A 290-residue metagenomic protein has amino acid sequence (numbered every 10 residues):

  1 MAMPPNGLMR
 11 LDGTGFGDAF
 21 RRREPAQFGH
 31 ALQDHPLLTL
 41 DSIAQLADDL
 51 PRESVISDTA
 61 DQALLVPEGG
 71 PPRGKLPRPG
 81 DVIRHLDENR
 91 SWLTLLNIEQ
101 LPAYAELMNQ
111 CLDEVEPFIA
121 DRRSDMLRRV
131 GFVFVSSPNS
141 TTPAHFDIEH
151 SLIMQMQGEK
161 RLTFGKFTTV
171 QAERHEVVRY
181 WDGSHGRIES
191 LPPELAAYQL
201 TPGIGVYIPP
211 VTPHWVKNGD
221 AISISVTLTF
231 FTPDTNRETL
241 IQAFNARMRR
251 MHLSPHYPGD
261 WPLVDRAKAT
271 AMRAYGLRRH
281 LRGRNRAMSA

Functional and structural regions predicted by a protein language model:
M1-M156, K160-F167, A172-E176, S223-S225 (+3 more regions): N-terminal accessory scaffold of Fe(II)-dependent oxygenases
Q155-P213: Double-stranded beta-helix
R187-M251: Catalytic core of Fe(II)/2-oxoglutarate
L263-R278: C-terminal accessory regions
